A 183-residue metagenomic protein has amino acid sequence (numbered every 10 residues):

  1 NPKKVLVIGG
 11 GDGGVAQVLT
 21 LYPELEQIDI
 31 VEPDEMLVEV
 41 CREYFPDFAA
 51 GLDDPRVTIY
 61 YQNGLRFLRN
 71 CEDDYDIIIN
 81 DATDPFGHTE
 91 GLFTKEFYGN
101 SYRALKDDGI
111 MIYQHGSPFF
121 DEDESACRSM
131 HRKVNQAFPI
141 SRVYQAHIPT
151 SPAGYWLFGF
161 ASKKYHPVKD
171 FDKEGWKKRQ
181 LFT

Functional and structural regions predicted by a protein language model:
N1-D108, D121-C127: The AdoMet/dcAdoMet-binding core of the Class I SAM-like
V18, Y22, K133-A137, K163: Alpha-helical structural signal in soluble globular domains
T58-R66, T89, Q114, N135 (+1 more regions): A short, terminal or domain-edge coil/loop segment
I78-A82, H115-G116, G159: Long, contiguous hydrophobic alpha-helical segments, chiefly transmembrane helices and signal peptides
D84-P85, G116-F120, I148-T150: Short "lid" loop at the C-terminus of a central beta-strand within the Rossmann-like core of SAM-dependent
Y98-Y102, E124-Q145, G159: Conserved Class I S-adenosyl-L-methionine
D108-H115: Conserved beta-strand signature within the Rossmann-like core of class I S-adenosyl-L-methionine
I140-T183: Soluble small-group transferase modules, centered on the S-adenosyl donor enzyme superfamily
